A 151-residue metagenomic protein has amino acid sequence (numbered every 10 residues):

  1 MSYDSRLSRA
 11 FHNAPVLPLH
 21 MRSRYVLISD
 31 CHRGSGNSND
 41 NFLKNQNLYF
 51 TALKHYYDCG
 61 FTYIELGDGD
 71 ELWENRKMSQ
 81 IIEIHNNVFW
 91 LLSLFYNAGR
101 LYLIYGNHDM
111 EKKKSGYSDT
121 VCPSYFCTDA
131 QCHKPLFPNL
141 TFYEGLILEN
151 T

Functional and structural regions predicted by a protein language model:
M1-R24: Acidic, histidine-bearing metal-coordination/catalytic regions of metal-dependent phosphoesterases
V16-R22, I28, R33-E149: Core catalytic region of metal-dependent phosphoesterases/phosphodiesterases, especially metallo-beta-lactamase-like
